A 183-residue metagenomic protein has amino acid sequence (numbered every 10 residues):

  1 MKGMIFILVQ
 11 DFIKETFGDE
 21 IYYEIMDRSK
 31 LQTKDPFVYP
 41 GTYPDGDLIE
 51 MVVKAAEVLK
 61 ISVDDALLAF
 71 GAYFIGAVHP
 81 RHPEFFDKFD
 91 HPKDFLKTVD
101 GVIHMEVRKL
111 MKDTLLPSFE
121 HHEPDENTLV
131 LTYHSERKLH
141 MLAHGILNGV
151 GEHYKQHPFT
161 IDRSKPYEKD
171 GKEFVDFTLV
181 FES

Functional and structural regions predicted by a protein language model:
M1, I5, S62, K138-I146: Short amphipathic alpha-helical segments
M1-F37: Charged, compositionally biased N-terminal leader segments and the immediate start of the first structured element
D11, V130-Y133, L147: Short cationic amphipathic helices and targeting signals
M26-K54: N-terminal interaction modules that seed assembly of large macromolecular complexes
K30, K60-I61, K155: Glycine-centered helix-boundary capping/hinge motifs
L48-M141: Amphipathic interaction/junction segments at domain boundaries or subunit interfaces
Y73, I146-Y154: Conserved short hydrophobic interaction patches
D113-T132, R137-L139, E152, Q156-S183: Short terminal or interdomain "cap/linker" segment that borders an active site or interface and mediates
